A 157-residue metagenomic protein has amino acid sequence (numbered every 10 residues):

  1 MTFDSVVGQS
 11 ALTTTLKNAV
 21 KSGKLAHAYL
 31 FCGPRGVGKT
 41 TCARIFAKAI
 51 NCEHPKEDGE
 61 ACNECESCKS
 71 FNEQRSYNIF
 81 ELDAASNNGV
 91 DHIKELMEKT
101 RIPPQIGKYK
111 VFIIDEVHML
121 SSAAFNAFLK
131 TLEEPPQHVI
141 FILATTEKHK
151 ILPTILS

Functional and structural regions predicted by a protein language model:
M1-S157: P-loop/Walker A NTP-binding region and its immediately flanking N-terminal helices in P-loop NTPase folds
